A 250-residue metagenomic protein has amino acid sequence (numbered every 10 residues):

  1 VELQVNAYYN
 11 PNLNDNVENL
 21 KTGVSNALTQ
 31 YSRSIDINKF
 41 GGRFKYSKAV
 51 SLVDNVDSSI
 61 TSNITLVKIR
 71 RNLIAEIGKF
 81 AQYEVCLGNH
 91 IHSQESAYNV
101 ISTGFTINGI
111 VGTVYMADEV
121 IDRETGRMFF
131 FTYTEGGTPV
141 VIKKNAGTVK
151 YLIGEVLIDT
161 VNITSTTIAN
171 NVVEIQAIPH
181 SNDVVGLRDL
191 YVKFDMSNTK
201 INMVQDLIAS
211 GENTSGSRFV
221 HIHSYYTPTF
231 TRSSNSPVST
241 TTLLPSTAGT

Functional and structural regions predicted by a protein language model:
V1-H90, L152, D159, S197-T199 (+1 more regions): Acidic, low-complexity glycine/serine/threonine-rich segments
E2, E18, E76, E84 (+9 more regions): Glutamate identity and glutamate-enriched acidic tracts
A7, I69-R71, L87-N89, S93 (+7 more regions): Surface-exposed beta-strand edges and flanking loops
N16, L20-R33, K48, V53 (+3 more regions): Hydrophobic alpha-helical membrane-spanning segments
S34-K39, F44, V111-A169: Extended, beta-strand-rich, solvent-exposed assembly scaffolds of outer structural proteins
S59-I60, I91, V100, G147: Short glycine-aromatic motifs
I77-G78, Q82-E84, G88, A146-K200: Polar, low-complexity export/assembly segments characteristic of proteins that are secreted or assemble on the cell
I91-E124, I178, V184-V238: Hydrophobic core positions in small helical hairpin nucleic-acid-binding modules
